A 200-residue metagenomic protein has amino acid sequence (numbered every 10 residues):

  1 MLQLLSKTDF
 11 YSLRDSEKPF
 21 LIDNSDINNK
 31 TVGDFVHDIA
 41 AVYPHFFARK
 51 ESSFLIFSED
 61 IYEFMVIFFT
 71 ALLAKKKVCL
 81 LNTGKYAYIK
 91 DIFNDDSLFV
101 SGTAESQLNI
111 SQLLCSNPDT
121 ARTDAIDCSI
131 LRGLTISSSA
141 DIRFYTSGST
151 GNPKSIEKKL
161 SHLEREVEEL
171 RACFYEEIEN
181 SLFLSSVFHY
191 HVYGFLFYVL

Functional and structural regions predicted by a protein language model:
L2-L5, Y11-S16, R122-Y145, E176-F183: Conserved pre-ATP/AMP-binding loop-to-beta segment of ANL
D15-A48, K158-S161: Conserved AMP-binding/adenylate-forming core of the ANL superfamily
F20, V32, F54-E59, F64-F68 (+2 more regions): Short beta-strand->loop structural element characteristic of the AMP-binding/adenylate-forming
T31, G133, D141-E168: Conserved AMP-binding A3 loop
Y43-F47, F68, V78-S106, H162-L184: Conserved ATP-dependent adenylate/AMP-binding module captured primarily in the ANL superfamily
F54, A71, T146-S149, F183 (+1 more regions): Conserved S/T- and glycine-rich ATP-binding loop of Class I adenylate-forming
I56, F174-L200: Conserved AMP-binding loop of ANL adenylate-forming enzymes
D96-L98, E105-I126: Active-site regions of enzymes building and remodeling cell-envelope glycoconjugates
